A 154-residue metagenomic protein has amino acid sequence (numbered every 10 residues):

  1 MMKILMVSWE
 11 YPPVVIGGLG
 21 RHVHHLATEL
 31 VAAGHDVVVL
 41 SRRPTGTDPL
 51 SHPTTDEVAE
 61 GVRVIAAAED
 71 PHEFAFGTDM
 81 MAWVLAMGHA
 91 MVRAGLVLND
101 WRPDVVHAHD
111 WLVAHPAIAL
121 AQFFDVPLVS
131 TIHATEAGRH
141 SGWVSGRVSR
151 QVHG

Functional and structural regions predicted by a protein language model:
M1-R63: N-terminal subdomain of nucleotide-sugar transferases
K3, D104-V105: Structural motif
W9, I132-T135: Histidine-centered beta-alpha loop that forms part of the nucleotide-sugar donor binding/catalytic region in diverse
G20-R21, M80-M81, W143-V148: Short glycine-enriched, charge-decorated loop/helix-capping segments at active-site entrances that position
H35-P103: A conserved catalytic-core segment of Leloir-type glycosyltransferases
A108-V113, I132: Short His-centered aromatic/hydrophobic patch
V126-V129, A137-G154: Nucleotide-sugar donor phosphate/pyrophosphate-binding loop at the beta->alpha transition of glycosyltransferases
